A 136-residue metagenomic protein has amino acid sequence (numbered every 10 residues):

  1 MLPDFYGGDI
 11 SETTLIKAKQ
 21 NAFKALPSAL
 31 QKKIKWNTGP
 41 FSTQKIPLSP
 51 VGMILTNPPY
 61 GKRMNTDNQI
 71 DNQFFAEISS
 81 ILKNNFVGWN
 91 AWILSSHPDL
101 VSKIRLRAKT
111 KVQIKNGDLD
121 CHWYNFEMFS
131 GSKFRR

Functional and structural regions predicted by a protein language model:
M1-R136: Class I S-adenosyl-L-methionine-dependent methyltransferase catalytic core
